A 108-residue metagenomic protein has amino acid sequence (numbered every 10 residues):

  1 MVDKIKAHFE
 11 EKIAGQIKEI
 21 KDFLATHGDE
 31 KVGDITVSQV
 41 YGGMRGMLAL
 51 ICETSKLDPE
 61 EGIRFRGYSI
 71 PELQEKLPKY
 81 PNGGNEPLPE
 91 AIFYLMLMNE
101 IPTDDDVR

Functional and structural regions predicted by a protein language model:
M1-R108: Hydrophobic alpha-helical bundle cores within soluble ligand-binding/oligomerization subdomains
